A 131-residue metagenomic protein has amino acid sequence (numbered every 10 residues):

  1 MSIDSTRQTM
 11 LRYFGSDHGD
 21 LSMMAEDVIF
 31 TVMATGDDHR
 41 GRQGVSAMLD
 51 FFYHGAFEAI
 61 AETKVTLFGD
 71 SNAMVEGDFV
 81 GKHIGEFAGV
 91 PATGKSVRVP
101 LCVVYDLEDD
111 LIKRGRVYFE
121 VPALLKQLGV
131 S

Functional and structural regions predicted by a protein language model:
M1-S131: C-terminal and inter-domain tail/linker signature
